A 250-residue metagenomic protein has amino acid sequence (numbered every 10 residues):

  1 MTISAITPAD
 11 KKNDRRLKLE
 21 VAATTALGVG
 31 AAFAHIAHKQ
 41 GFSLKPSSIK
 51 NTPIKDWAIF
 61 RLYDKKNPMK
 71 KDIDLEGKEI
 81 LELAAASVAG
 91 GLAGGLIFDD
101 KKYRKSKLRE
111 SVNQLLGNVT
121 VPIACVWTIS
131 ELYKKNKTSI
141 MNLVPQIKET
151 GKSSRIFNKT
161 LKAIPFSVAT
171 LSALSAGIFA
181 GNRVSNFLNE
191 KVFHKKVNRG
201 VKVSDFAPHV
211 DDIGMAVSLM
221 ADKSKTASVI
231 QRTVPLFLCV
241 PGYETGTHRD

Functional and structural regions predicted by a protein language model:
M1-D250: Glycine-rich, hydrophobic membrane-spanning regions of integral membrane proteins that mediate transport
